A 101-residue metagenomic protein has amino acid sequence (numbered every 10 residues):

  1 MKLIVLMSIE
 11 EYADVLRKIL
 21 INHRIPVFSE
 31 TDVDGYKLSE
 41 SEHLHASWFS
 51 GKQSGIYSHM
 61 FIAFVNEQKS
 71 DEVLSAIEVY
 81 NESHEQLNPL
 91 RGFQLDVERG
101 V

Functional and structural regions predicted by a protein language model:
M1-V101: Positively charged, small/polar-rich N-terminal and surface patches that mediate targeting and assembly and bind
